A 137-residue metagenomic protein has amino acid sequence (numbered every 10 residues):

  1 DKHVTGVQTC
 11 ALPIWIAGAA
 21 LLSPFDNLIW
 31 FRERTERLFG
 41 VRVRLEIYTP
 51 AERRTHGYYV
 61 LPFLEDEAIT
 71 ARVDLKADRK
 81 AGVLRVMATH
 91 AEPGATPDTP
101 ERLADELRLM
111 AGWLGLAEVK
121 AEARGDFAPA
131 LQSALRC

Functional and structural regions predicted by a protein language model:
D1-C10: Single conserved hydrophobic/aromatic residue that forms the stacking wall/gate of nucleotide- or nucleobase-binding
C10, L61, L75: Short, electropositive, low-hydrophobicity segments enriched in small/polar residues
A11-R34: Amphipathic alpha-helical
I14, R34-E36, E92-T96: Extended interaction regions within the primary functional domain
F25-D26, R42, K76: Anionic group-transfer/hydrolysis microenvironments
E33-L61: Short, basic/aromatic recognition patches
R53, E65-D66, A71-C137: Glycine-rich, small/acidic residue-mixed loop/short-helix segments
